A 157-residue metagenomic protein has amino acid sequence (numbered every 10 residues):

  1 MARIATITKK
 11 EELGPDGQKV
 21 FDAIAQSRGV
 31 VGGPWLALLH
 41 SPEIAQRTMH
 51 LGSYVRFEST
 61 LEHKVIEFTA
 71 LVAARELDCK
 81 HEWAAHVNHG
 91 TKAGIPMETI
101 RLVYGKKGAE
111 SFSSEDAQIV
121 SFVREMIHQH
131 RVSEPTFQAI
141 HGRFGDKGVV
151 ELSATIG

Functional and structural regions predicted by a protein language model:
M1-L61: Mobile cap/lid helix-loop segments that border enzyme active or cofactor-binding sites and regulate substrate access
A25-Q26, E43-R47, D78-W83, Q118 (+1 more regions): Short acidic alpha-helix initiation/capping motifs at coil-to-helix transition points, especially at protein N-termini
P34-L38, T48, G52-V55, F68-A73 (+3 more regions): Short alpha-helical scaffolding segments that buttress acidic/His motifs in well-ordered protein cores
L61, V65-E98: Conserved alpha-helical segments that form or flank metal/cofactor-binding pockets of metalloenzymes
T99-L102, F144: Conserved nucleotide-cofactor-binding alpha/beta core module
G105-S114: Acidic/His metal-coordination segments adjacent to aromatic residues that form catalytic metal sites in metalloenzymes
S113-S153: Acidic/histidine-rich alpha-helical segments that form the ligand environment of transition-metal centers
